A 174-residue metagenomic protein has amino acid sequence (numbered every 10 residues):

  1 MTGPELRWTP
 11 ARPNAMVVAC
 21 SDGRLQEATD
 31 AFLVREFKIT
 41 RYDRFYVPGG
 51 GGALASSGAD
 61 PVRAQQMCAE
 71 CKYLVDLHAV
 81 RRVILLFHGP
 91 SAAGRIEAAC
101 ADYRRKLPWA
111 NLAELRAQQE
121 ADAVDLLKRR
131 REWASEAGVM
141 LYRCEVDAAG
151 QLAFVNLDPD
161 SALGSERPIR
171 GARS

Functional and structural regions predicted by a protein language model:
M1-T29, G50-C68, Y73-H78, A92-S174: Divalent-metal-activated hydrolytic enzyme cores
P13, T40, R81-R82: Short coil/turn segments at beta-strand junctions that form active-site/ligand-binding loops
R24-L25, F37-R41: Short amphipathic alpha-helical segments enriched in hydrophobics
D30-F37: Short Gly/aromatic-enriched secondary-structure transition segments
T40-G50: A short beta-strand-loop structural module common to alpha/beta enzyme folds
R81-S91: Histidine-centered catalytic micro-motifs
